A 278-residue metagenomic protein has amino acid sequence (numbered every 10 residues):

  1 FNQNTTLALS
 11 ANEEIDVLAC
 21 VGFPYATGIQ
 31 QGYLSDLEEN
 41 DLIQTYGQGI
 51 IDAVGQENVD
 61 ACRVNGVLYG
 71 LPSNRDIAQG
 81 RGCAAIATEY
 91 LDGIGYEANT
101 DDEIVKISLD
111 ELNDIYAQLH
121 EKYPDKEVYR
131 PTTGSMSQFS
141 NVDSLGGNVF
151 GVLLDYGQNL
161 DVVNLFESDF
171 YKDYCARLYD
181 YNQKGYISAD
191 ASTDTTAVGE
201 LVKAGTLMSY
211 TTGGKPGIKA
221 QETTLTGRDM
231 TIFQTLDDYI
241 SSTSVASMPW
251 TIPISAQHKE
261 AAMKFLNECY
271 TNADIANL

Functional and structural regions predicted by a protein language model:
F1-L278: Extracytoplasmic/secretory soluble proteins
